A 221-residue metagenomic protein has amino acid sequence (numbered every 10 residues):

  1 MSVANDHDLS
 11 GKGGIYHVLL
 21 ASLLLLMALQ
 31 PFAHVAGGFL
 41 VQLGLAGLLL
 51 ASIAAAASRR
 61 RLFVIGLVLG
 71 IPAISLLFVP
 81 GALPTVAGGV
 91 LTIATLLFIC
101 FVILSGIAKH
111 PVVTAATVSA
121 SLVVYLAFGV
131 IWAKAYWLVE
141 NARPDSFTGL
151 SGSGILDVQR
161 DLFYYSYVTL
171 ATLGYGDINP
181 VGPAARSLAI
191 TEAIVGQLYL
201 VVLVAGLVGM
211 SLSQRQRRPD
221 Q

Functional and structural regions predicted by a protein language model:
V3-L19, S58: N-terminal membrane topogenic signal
K12-M27, G66-P72: Alpha-helical transmembrane segments
M27-F39, A51-R60, V79-A82: Short, hydrophobic transmembrane alpha-helix segments
Q30-L45, T85-L97, R160-F163: Structural signature of hydrophobic alpha-helical transmembrane segments
P31-G38, I131-Y164: Outer-pore turret/helix-boundary of cation channels
R60-I71, A87-T95, V113-V124: Cytoplasmic-side transmembrane-helix entry/capping segments in multi-pass membrane proteins
C100-D145: Pore-domain transmembrane helices of cation channels
L156-R217: Pore domain of cation channels
